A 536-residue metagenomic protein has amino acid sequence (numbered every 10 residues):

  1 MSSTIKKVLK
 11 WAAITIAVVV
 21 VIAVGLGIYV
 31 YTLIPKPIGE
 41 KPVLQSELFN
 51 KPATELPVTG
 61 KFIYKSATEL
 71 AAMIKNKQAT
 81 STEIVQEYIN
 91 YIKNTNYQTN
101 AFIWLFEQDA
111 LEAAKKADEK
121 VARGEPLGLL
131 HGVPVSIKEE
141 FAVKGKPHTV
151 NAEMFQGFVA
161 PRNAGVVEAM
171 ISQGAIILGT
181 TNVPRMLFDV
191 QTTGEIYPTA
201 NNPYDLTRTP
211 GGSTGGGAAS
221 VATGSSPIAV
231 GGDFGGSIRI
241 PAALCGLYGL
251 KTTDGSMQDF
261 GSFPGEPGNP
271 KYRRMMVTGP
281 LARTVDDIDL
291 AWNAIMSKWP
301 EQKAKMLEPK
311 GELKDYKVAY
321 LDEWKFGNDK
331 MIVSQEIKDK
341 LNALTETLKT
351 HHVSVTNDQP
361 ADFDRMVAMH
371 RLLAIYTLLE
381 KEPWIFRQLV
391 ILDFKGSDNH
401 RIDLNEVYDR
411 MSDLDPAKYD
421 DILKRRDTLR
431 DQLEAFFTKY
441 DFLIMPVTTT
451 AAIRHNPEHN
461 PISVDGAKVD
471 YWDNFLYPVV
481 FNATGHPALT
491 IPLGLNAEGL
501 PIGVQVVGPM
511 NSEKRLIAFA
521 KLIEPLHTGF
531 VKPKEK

Functional and structural regions predicted by a protein language model:
S2-L111, H352, D413, K532-K536: An N-terminal boundary/leader segment
F49-T59, L130-V150, E312-L321, L373-E434 (+2 more regions): Short helix-loop capping/hinge segments that flank enzyme active sites or metal/cofactor-binding pockets
I63, N96, P147, V277 (+1 more regions): Gly/Ser-rich, acidic/histidine-flanked active-site/gating loops
Q78, E83-Q86, K115, V333-Q359 (+2 more regions): Acyltransferase
V85, K93-Q156: N-terminal, positively charged, Ser/Thr/Ala/Gly-biased leader segments that form transit/presequence-like amphipathic
N94, S172, T223-D322, N342-T347 (+3 more regions): Structural helix-boundary/capping segments
L130-T278, E323, G327, V447-G466: Short glycine/serine-rich loop/turn segments
